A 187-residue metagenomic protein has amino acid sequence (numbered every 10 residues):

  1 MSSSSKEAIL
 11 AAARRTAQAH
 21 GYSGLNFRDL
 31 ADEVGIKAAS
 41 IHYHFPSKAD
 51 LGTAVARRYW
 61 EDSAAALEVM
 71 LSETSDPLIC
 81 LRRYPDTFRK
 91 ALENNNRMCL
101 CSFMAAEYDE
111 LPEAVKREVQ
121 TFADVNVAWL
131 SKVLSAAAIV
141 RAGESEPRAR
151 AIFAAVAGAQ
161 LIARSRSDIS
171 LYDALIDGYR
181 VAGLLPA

Functional and structural regions predicted by a protein language model:
M1-S4, T74, A187: N-terminal intrinsically disordered/low-complexity leader segments
A8, A12-D50, A54: Helix-turn-helix
F45, F103-E110: Short helix-capping/turn signature of helix-turn-helix
K48, V55, Y59, S63 (+4 more regions): Hydrophobic/aromatic residues within well-ordered alpha-helical segments
A54-R58, E68-R97, A149-I152: Hydrophobic alpha-helical connector segments
A64, N94-M98, P112-A138, P147-R150 (+2 more regions): Amphipathic alpha-helical packing segments from all-alpha helical-bundle domains
I79, R117-E118, A136-F153, I162 (+1 more regions): All-alpha amphipathic helical-bundle segments outside canonical DNA-binding/catalytic cores that form hydrophobic
A91, K132, F153-L171, A182-A187: Amphipathic C-terminal alpha-helical segment
